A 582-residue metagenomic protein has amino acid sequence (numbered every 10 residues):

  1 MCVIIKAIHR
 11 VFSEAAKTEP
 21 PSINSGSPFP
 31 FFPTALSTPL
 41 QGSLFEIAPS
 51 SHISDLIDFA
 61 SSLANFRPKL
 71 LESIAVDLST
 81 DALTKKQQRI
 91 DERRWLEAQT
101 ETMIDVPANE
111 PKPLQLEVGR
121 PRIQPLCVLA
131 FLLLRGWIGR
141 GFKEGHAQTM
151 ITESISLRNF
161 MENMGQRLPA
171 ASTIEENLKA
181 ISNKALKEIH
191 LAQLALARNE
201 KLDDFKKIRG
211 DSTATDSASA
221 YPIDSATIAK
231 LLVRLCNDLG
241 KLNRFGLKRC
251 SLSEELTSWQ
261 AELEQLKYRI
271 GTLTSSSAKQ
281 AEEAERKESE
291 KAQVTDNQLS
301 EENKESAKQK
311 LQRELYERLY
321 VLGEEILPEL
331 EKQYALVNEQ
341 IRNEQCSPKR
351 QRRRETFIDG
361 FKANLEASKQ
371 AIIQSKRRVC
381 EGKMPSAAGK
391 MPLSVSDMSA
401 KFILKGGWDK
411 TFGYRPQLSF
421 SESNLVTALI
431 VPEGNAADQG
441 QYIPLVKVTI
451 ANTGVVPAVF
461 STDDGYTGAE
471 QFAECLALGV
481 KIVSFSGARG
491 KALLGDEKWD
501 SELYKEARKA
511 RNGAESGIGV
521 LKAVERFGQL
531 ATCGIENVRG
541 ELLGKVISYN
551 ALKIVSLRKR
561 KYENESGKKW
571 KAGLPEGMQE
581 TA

Functional and structural regions predicted by a protein language model:
M1-T100, L557, K561-A582: Charged, often Cys/His-bearing segments associated with DNA-binding zinc-finger transcription factors
S43, H52-D58, N65-S73, D91 (+9 more regions): Exposed alpha-helical structural elements
E72-V76, T80, T84, A108 (+4 more regions): Amphipathic, well-packed alpha-helical segments that form the structural scaffold of globular domains
I74-D91, W95-Q99, M103-V106, E110-C127 (+1 more regions): Trp/Phe/Arg-rich N-terminal binding region typifying the photolyase-homology
D91, I138, S419-S423: Function-dense linear segments that define catalytic or interfacial modules in macromolecule-processing proteins
L126-A130, N424-L425: Glycine-rich, often proline-containing surface loops adjacent to acidic residues and nearby aromatics that form
F131-G136: Short helix-to-turn junction characteristic of helix-turn-helix DNA-binding domains, especially the helix
K143-T152, R167-A582: Anion-binding and metal-coordination hotspots
